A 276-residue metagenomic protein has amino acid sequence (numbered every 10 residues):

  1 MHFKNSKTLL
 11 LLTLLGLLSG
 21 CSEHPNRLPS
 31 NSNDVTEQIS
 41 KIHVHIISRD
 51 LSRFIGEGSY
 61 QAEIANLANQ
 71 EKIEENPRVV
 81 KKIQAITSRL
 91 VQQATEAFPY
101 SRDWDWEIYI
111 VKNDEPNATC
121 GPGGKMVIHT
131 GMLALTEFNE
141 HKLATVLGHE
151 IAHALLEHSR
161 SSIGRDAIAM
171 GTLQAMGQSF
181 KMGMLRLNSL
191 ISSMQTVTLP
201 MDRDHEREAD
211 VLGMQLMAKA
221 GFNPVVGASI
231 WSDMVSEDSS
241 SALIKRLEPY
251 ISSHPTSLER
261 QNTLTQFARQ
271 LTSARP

Functional and structural regions predicted by a protein language model:
M1-L10: Bacterial N-terminal signal peptides that target proteins for export
C21-P276: A Zn2+-metalloprotease active-site environment signal
